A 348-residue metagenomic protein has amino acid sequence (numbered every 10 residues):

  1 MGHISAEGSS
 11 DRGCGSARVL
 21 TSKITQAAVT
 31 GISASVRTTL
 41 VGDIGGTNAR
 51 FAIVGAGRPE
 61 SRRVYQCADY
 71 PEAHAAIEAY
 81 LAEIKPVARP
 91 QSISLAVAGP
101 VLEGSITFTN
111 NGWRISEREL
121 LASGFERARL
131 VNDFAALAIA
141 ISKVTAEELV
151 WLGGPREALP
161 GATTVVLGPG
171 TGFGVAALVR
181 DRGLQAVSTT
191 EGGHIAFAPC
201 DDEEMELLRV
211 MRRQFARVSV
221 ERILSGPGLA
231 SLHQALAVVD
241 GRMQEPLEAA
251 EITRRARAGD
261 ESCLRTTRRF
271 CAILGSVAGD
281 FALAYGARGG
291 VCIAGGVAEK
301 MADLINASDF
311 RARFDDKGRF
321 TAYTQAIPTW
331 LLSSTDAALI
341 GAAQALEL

Functional and structural regions predicted by a protein language model:
M1-G8: Extreme N-terminal basic, low-complexity initiation segments that serve as generic localization/processing leaders
H3, V19-R89, E206-L348: ATP-binding/phosphotransfer module of carbohydrate and carboxylate kinases, centering on a glycine-rich
T39-D43, S92-S94, R129, T164-G168 (+1 more regions): Short glycine-aspartate micro-motif
A49, P100-L102, G172-A176, G183 (+2 more regions): Short, acidic Gly/Pro/Ser/Thr-rich loop/turn segments
I93-P100, P169-T171, R288-E299: Glycine-rich beta-strand-to-loop/alpha-helix junction loops that act as flexible
P100-T163, E191-C200, A307-F320, T324: Glycine-rich phosphate-binding loop and adjoining helix at the ATP-binding site of ATP-dependent phosphoryl-transfer
G153-V220, A302-D303, D309-D315, R319-T321: Glycine-rich phosphate-binding loop of actin/hexokinase-like ATP-binding domains
